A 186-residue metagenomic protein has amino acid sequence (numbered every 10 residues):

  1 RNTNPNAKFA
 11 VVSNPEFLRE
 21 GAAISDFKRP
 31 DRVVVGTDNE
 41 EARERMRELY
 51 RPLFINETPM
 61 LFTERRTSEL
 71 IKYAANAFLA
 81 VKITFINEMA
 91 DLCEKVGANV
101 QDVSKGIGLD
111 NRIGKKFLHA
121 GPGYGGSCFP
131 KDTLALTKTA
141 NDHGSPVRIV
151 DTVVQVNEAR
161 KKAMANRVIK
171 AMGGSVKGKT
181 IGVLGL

Functional and structural regions predicted by a protein language model:
R1-L186: Structural/interface elements that position substrates and couple domains in central-metabolism enzymes
